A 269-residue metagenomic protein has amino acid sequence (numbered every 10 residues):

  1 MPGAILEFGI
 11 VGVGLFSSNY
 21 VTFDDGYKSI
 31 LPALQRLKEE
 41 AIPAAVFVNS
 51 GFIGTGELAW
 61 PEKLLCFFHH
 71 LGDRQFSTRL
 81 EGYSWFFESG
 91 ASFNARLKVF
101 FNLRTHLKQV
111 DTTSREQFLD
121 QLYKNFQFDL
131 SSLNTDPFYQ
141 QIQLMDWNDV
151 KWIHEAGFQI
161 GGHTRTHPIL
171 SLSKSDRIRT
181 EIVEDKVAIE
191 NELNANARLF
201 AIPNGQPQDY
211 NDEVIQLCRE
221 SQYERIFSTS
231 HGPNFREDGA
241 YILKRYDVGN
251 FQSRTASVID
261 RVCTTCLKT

Functional and structural regions predicted by a protein language model:
M1, G26-Y27, I142-W147: Aromatic- and glycine-enriched glycan-recognition loops and surfaces that form the carbohydrate-binding subsites
M1-T22, K28, G56-F67, F76 (+3 more regions): C-terminal active-site subregion of NodB/CE4 polysaccharide deacetylases
G26-Y27, Q35-F47, F101, T105-S132 (+3 more regions): CE4/NodB-like, metal-dependent polysaccharide N-deacetylase domain that modifies extracellular/periplasmic N-acetylated
P32-R36, D149, E213-L217: A short acidic, amphipathic alpha-helical/loop segment
V46-S50, S230: Glycine-rich, histidine-containing beta strand-loop boundary motifs that form or position
I53: Aromatic- and Lys/Arg-enriched surface recognition patch
E57-A156: Extended, charge-rich helix/loop segments that form flexible, surface "patches" used to engage negatively charged
F138-M145, T166, L170, K174: Alpha-helix N-cap/loop-to-helix boundary motif
